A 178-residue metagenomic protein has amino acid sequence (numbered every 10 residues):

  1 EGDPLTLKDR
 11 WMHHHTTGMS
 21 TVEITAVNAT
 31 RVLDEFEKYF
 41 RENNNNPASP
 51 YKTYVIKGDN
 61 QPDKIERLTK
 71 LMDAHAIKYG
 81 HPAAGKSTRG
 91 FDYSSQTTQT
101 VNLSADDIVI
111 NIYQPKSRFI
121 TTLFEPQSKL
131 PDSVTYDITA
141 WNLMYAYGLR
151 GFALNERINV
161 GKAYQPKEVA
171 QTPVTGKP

Functional and structural regions predicted by a protein language model:
E1-P178: Intrinsic-disorder/low-complexity accessory segments
